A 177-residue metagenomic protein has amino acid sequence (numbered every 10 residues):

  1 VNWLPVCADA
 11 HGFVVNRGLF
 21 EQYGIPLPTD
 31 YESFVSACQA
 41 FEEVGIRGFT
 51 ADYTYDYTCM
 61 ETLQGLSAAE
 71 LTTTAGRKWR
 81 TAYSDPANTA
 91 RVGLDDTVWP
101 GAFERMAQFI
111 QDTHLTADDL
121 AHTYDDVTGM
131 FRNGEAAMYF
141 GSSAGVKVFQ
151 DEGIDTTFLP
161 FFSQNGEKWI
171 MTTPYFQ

Functional and structural regions predicted by a protein language model:
V1-L27, Y53-P86, M171-Q177: Periplasmic solute-binding protein
V1-W3, F13-V14, V35-T50, C59-E61 (+2 more regions): Pocket-flanking alpha-helical
Q22-L27, A107-H122, E135, E152-D155: A local structural motif
Q22-Y23, D112, Q150-Q177: Extracytoplasmic/periplasmic substrate-recognition and gating elements
Y31-S36, A117-R132: Short helix-initiation/N-cap motifs at beta->coil->alpha
C38-A40, T81-D119: Glycine-centered hinge/linker elements that transmit conformational signals in sensory and ligand-binding systems
D52, Y124, G141-V146, P174: Beta->alpha turn/N-cap motifs
A137-S142, T157: Paired acidic/hydrophobic, glycine-rich loop segments that form the ligand-binding mouth/hinge of periplasmic-binding
